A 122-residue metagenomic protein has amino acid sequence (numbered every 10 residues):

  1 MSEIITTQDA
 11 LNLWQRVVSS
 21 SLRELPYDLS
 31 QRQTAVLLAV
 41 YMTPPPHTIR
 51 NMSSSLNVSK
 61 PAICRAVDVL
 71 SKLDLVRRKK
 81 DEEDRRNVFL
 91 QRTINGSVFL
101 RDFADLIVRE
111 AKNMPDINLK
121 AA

Functional and structural regions predicted by a protein language model:
M1-Y27: N-terminal leader segment of winged-helix/HTH proteins
V18-S21, R101-A122: Amphipathic alpha-helical dimerization/coiled-coil segments that flank or bridge DNA-binding/regulatory modules
S19-V58: N-terminal helix-turn-helix DNA-binding core of bacterial DNA-binding proteins
P46-V88: Canonical helix-turn-helix DNA-binding module
E82-F103: Basic, amphipathic "hinge/linker" alpha-helix immediately C-terminal to the N-terminal HTH DNA-binding motif
